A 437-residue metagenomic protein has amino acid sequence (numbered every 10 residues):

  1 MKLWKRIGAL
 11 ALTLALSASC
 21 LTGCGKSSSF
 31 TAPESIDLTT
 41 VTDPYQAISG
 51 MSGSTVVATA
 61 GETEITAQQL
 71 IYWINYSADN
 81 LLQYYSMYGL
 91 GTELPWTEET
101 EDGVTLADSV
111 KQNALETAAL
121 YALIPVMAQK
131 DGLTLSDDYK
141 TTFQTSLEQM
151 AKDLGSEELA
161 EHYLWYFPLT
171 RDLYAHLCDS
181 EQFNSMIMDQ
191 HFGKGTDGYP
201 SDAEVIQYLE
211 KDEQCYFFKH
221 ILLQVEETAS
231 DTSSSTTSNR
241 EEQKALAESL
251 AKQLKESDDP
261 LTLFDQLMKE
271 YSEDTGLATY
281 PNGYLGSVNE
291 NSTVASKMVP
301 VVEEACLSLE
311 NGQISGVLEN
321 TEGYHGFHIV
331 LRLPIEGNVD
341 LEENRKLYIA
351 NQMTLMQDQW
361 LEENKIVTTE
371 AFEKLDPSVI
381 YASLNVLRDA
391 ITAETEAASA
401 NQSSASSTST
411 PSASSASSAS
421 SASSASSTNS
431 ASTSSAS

Functional and structural regions predicted by a protein language model:
M1-D108, Q112, V367-S437: Short, low-structural-confidence N-terminal segments
G25-S52, L159-S238, S296-S412, A436-S437: PPIase-associated folding chaperone regions across multiple families
T63, L70, N75, L223-T228 (+2 more regions): Solvent-exposed coil/turn segments that connect beta secondary-structure elements in extracytoplasmic/periplasmic
Q68, Y72, Q112-E116, Y121-Q129 (+12 more regions): Solvent-exposed, polar/charged alpha-helical surfaces in well-ordered, non-transmembrane soluble domains, broadly
I74-L81, A118, A122, V126-D137 (+11 more regions): Sec/Tat-exported extracytoplasmic proteins
D79-N113, Q129-Y208, T237-S238, V288 (+1 more regions): Charged, solvent-exposed helices and adjacent loops that form client-binding or oligomerization surfaces
T237-A245: Short helix-capping and inter-helix turn/linker motifs at the boundaries of alpha-helical repeat units
S249-V301, L333-I335: Peptidyl-prolyl cis-trans isomerase
